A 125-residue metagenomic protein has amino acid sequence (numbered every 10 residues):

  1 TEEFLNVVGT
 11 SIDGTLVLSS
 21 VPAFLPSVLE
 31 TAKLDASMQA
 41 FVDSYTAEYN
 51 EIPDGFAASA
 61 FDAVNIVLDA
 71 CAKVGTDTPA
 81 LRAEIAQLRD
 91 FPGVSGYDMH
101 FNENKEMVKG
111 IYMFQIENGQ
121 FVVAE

Functional and structural regions predicted by a protein language model:
T1-E125: Extracytosolic ligand-binding ectodomains
